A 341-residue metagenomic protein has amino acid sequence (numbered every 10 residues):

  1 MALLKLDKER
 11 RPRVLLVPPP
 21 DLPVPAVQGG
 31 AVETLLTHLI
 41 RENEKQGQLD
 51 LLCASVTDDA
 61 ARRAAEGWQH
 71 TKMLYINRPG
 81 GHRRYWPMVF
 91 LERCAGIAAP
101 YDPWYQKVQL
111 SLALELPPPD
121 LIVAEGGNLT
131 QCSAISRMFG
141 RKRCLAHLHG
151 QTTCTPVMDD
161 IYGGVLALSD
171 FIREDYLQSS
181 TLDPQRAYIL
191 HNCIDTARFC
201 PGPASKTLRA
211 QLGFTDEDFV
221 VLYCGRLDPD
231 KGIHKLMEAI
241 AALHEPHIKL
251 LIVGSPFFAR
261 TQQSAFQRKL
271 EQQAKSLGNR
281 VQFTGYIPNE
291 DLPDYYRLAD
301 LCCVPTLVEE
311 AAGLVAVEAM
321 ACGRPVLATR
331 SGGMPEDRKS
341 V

Functional and structural regions predicted by a protein language model:
D102-Q106, A124-L129, L148: Short His-centered aromatic/hydrophobic patch
F139, Q263-Y286: Nucleotide-activated donor-binding/catalytic signature segment of Leloir-type glycosyltransferases, i.e., the conserved
F171, C193: Carbohydrate-associated surface elements
C200-F214: A short helix/loop element that forms part of the nucleotide-sugar donor recognition site in Leloir-type
T215-K231, M237-I240, L251: Conserved donor-binding/catalytic core segment of Leloir-type glycosyltransferases
K249-K269: Glycosyltransferase donor-sugar binding loop
Y286, D294-A299: Short alpha-helical donor nucleotide-sugar binding micro-motif in glycosyltransferases
P325-A328: Short hydrophobic beta-strand element within catalytic cores of glycosyltransferases and related nucleotide-activated
